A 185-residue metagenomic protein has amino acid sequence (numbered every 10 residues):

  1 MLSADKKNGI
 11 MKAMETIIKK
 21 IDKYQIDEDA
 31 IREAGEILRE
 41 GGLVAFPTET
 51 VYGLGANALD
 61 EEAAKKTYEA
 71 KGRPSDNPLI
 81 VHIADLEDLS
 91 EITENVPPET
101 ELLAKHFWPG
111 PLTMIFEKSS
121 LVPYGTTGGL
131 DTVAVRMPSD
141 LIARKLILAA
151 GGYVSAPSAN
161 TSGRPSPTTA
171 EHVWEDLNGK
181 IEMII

Functional and structural regions predicted by a protein language model:
M1-D5: Short, low-complexity, charge-dense intrinsically disordered segments
K6-K7, K12-I185: Active-site-adjacent structural elements in enzyme catalytic cores
